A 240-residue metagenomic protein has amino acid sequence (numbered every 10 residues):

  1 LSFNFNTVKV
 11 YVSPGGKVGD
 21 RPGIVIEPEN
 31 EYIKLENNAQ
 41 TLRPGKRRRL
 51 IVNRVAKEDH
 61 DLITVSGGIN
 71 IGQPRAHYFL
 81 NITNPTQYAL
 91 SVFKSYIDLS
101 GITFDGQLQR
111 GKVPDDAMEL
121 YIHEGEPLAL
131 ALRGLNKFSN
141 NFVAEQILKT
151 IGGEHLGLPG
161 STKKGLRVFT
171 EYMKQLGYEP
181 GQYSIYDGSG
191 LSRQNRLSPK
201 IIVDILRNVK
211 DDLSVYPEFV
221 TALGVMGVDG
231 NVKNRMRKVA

Functional and structural regions predicted by a protein language model:
S2-P180: Conserved serine DD-peptidase/penicillin-binding transpeptidase domain and beta-lactam-recognizing active-site
H123, F138, L148-A240: Small-residue-rich helix-loop
